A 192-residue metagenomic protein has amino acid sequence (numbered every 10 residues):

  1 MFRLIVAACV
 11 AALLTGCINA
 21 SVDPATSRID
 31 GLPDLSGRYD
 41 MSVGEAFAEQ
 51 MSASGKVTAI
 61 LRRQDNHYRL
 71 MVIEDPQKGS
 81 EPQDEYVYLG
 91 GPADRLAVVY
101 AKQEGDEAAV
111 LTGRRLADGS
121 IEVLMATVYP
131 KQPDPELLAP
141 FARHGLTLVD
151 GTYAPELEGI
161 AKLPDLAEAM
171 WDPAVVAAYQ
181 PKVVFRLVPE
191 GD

Functional and structural regions predicted by a protein language model:
M1-V6: Bacterial N-terminal signal peptides that target proteins for export
L13-G16: C-terminal motif of bacterial Sec signal peptides marking the signal peptidase cleavage site
I18-L35, V43-S54, R62-R69, E74-D192: Calycin-type beta-barrel ligand-binding domains and close structural analogs
